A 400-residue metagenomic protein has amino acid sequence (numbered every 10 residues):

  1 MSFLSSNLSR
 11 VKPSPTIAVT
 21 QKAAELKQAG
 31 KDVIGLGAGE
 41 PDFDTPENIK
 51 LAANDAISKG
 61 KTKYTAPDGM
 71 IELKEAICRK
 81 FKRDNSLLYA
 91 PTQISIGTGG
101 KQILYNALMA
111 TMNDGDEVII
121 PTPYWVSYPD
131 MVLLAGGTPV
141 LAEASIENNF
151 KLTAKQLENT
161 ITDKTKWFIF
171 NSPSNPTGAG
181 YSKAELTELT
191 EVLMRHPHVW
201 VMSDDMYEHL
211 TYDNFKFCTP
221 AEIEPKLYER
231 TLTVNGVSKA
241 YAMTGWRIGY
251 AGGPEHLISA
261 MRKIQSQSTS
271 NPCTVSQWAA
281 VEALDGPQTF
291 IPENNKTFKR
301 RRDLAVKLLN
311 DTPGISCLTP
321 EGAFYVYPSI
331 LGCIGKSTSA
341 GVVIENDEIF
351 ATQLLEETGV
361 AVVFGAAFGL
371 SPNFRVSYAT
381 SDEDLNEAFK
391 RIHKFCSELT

Functional and structural regions predicted by a protein language model:
S2-L4, K12-S14, V19-K22, L26-V33 (+2 more regions): PLP-dependent class I/II
L8: Substrate/cofactor-recognition hotspot
G37-E40, D55-L73: A glycine-/small-polar-enriched, mobile loop at the entrance of the PLP active site in fold-type I
Y64-G97: Conserved N-terminal alpha-helix of the aminotransferase class I/II PLP-enzyme fold
